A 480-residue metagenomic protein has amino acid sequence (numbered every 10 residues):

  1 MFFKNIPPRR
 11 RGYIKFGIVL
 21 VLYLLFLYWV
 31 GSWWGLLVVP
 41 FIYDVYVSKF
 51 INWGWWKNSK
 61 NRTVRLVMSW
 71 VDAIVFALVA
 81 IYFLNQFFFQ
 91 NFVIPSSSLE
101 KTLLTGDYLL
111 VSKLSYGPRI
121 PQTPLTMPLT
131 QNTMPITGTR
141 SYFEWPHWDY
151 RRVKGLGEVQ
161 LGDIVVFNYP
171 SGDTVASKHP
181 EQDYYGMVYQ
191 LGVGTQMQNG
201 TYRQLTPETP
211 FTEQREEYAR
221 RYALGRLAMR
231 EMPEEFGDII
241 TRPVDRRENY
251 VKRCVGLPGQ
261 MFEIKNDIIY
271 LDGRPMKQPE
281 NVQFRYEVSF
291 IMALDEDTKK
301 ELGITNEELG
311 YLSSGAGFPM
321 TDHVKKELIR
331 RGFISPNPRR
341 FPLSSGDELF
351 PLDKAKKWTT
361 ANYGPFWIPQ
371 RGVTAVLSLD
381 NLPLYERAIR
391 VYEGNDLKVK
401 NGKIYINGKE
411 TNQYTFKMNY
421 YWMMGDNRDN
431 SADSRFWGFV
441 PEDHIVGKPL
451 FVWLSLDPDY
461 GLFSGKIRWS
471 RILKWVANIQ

Functional and structural regions predicted by a protein language model:
M1-Q480: Extended hydrophobic leader/signal-anchor segments used for secretion and membrane insertion
